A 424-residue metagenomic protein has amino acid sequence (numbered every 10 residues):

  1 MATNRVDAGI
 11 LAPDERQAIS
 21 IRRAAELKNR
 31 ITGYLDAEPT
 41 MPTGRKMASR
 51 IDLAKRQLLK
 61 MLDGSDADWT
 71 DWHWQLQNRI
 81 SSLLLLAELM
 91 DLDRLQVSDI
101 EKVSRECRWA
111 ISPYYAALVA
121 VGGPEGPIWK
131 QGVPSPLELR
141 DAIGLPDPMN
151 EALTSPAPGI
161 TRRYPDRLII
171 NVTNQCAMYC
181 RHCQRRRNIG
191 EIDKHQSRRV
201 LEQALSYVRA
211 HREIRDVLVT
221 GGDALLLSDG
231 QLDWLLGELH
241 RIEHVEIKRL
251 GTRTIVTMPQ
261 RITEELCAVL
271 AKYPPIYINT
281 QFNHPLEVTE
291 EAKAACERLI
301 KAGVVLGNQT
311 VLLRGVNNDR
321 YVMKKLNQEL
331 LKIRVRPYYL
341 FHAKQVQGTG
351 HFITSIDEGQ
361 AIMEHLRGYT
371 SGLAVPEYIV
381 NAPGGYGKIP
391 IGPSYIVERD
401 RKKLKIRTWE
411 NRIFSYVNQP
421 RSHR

Functional and structural regions predicted by a protein language model:
M1-R162: Flexible, acidic/Gly-rich N-terminal and inter-domain linker regions that tether and position cofactor-handling modules
S155-P158, I169-N171, A204-Y207: Short, charged beta->alpha transition segments
R162-R198, L250: Canonical Radical SAM [4Fe-4S] cluster-binding loop centered on the CxxxCxxC motif and its immediate flanking residues
I170-N171, C183, D216-L225: Conserved catalytic-core segments centered on acid/base and nucleophilic motifs
N174-C176, D223, T254, H284 (+1 more regions): Short, flexible loop/turn elements at secondary-structure junctions
H182-Q184, G230, I391: Short acidic, glycine/serine/threonine-rich loops at helix termini
E202-A210, I214-D216, L225-T370: Conserved AdoMet/S-adenosylmethionine-binding subsite of the radical SAM
M363-R424: C-terminal accessory regions of radical SAM enzymes
